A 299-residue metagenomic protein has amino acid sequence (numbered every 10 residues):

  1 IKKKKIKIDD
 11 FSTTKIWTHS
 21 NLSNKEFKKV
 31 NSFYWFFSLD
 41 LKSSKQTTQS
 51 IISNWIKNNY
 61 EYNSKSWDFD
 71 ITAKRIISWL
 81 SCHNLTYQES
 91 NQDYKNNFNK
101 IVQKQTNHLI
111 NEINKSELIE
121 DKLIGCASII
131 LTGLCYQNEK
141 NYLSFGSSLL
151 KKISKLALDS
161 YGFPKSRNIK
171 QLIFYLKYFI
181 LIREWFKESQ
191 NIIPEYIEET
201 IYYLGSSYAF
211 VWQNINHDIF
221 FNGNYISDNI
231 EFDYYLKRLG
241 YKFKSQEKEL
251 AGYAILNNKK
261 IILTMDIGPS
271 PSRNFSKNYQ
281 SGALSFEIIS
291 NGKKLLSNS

Functional and structural regions predicted by a protein language model:
I1-F11, Q105-H108, E112, L149 (+1 more regions): Preference for long, amphipathic alpha-helical scaffolds in soluble/luminal domains and all-alpha bundles
I1-K4, S44-K45, R75-I76, K95 (+4 more regions): Intrinsic structural disorder
I1-Y34: N-terminal transition regions in large eukaryotic proteins
K3, N21, K115, L149 (+2 more regions): Residue-level detector of functional hotspots within protein domains
S23-I201: Aromatic-lined, polymer-binding surfaces characteristic of secreted/periplasmic polysaccharide-degrading enzymes
D159-S299: Carbohydrate-active enzyme catalytic cores, enriched for enzymes that act on polyanionic acidic polysaccharides
